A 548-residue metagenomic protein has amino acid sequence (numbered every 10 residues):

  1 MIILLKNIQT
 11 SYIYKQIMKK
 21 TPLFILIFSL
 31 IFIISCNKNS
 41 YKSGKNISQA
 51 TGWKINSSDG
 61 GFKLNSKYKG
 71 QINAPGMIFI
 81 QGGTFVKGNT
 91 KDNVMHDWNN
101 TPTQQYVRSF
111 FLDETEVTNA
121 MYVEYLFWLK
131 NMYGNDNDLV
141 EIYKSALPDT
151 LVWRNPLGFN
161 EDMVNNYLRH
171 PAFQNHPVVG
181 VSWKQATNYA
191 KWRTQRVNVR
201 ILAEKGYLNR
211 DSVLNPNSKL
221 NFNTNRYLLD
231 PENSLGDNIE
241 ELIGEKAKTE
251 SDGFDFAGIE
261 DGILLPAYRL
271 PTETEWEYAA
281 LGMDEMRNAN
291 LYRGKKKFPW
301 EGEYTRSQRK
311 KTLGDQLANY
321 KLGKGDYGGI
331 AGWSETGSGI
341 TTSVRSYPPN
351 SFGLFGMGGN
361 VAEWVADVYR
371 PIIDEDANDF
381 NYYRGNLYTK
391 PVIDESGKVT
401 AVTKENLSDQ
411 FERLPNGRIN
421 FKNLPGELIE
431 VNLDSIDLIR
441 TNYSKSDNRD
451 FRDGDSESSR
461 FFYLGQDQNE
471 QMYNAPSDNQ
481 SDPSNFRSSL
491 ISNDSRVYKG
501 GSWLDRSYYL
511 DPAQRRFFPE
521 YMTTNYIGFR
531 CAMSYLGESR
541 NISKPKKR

Functional and structural regions predicted by a protein language model:
I2-K6, K15-T21: Positively charged n-region of N-terminal signal peptides that target proteins for export
L23-I31: Sec-dependent N-terminal signal peptides
I33-S35: C-terminal motif of bacterial Sec signal peptides marking the signal peptidase cleavage site
S40-S57, F79-I80, V86, K91 (+5 more regions): Functional-site microenvironments in short loops/helix caps that host divalent-cation chemistry
N65-K67, D97-N100, N485, R515-E520: Short, P/G- and charge-enriched loop/turn segments at secondary-structure junctions
K69-F159, Q174-V197, G359, G528 (+1 more regions): A short glycine-rich, aromatic-capped structural motif
Q514-F517, M522, I527, M533-S534: Catalytic loop of the DD-peptidase/beta-lactamase superfamily, centered on the K-T-G motif and neighboring
